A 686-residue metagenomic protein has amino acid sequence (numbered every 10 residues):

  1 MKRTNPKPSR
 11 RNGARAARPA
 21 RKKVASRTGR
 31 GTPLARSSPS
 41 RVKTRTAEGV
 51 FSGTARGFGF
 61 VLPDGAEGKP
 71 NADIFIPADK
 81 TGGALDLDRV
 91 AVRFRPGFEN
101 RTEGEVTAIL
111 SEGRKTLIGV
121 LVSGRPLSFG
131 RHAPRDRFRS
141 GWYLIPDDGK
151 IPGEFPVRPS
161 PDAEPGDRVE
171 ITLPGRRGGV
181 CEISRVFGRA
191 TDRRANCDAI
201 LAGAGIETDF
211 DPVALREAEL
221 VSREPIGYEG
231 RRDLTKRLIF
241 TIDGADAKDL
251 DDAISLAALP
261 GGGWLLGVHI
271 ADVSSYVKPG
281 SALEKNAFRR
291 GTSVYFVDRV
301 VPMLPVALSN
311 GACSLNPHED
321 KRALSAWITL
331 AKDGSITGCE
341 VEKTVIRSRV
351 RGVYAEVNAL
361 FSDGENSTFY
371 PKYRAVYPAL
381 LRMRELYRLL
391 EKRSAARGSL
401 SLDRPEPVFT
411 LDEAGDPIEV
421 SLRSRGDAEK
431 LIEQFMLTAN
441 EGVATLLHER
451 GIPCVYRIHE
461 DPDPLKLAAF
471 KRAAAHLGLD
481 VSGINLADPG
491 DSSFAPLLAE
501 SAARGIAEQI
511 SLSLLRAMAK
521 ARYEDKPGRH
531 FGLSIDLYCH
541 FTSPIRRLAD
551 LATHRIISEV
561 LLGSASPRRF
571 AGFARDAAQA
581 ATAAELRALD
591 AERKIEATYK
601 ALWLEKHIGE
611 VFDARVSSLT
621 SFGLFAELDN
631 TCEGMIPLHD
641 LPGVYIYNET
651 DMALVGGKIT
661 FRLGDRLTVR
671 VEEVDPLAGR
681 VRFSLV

Functional and structural regions predicted by a protein language model:
K2-I270, S274-D320, R351, A355-F361 (+1 more regions): Charge-lined substrate channels and their catalytic hotspots, especially those that engage the 3′ end of RNA
P165, R176, R189, A199 (+2 more regions): Electropositive polyanion-binding surfaces
